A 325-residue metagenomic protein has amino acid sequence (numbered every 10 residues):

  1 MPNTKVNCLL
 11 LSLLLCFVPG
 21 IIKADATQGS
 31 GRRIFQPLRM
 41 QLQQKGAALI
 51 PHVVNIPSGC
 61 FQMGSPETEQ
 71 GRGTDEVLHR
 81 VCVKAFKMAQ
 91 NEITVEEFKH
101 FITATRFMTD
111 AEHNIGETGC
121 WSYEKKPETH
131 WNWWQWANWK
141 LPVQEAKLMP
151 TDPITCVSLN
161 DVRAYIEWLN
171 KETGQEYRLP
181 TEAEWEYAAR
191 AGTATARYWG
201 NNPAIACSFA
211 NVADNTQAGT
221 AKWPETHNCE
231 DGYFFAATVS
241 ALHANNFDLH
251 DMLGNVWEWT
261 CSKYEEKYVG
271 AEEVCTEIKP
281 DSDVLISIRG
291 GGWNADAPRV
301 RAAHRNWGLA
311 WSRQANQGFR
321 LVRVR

Functional and structural regions predicted by a protein language model:
P2-W136, L159-N160, E167, K171 (+3 more regions): Short, compositionally biased
N3, I50, N55, E76 (+4 more regions): Hydrophobic alpha-helical context, especially transmembrane and signal-peptide helices
K5, L9, T27, K140 (+5 more regions): Intrinsic disorder/low-complexity detector
P57, V77-L78, E92, P153 (+3 more regions): Proline-centered helix-kink/hinge sites
Q62, P66-T68, M108, I115-A302 (+1 more regions): Functional-site microenvironments in short loops/helix caps that host divalent-cation chemistry
T74-D75, A164, E225, W307: A generic local structural motif
R299, W307-Q317, R323-V324: Catalytic loop of the DD-peptidase/beta-lactamase superfamily, centered on the K-T-G motif and neighboring
